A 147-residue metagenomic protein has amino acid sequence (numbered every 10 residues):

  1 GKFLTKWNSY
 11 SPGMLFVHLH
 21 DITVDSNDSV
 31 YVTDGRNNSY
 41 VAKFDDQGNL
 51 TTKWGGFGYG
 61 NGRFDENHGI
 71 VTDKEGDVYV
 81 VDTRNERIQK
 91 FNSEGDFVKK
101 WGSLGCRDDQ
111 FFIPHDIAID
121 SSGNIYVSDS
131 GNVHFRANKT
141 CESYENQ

Functional and structural regions predicted by a protein language model:
G1-Q147: Flexible "stalk/tail and boundary" regions
